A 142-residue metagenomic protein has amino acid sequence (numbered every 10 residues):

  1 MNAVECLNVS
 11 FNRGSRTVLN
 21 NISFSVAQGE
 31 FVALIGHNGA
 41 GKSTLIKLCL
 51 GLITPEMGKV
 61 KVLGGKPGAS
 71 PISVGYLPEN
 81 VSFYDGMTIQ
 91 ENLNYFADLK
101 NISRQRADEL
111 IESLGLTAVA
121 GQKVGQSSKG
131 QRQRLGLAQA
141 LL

Functional and structural regions predicted by a protein language model:
I35-H37: The feature captures the beta-strand-to-loop junction immediately N-terminal to the Walker
L50: Helix-to-loop junction immediately C-terminal to a conserved catalytic motif
G58-I72: Conserved ABC transporter NBD signature motif
N94, D98, R104-V119: Conserved ABC ATPase "signature" region
L137: Hydrophobic anchor residue at the start of the ABC signature
